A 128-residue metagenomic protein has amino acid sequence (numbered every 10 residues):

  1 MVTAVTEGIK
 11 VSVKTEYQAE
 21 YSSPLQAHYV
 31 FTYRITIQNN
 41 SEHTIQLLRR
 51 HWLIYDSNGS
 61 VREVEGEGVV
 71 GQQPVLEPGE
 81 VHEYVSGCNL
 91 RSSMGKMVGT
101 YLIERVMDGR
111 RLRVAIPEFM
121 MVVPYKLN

Functional and structural regions predicted by a protein language model:
M1-H28: Low-complexity, acidic Ser/Thr/Pro/Gly-rich terminal tails and inter-domain linkers that flank the onset of structured
I9, A27-Y29, Q46, E80-H82 (+1 more regions): Residue-level preference for beta-strand/loop junctions
S22-S23, T44, R91-G95: Short glycine/serine/proline-enriched coil/turn segments at secondary-structure junctions
Y29-R34, V98: Short, solvent-exposed loop/turn segments enriched in Ser/Thr/Gly
I37-S41: Asparagine-centered strand-capping/turn motif at beta-strand->loop junctions
H43-R62: Short acidic, flexible loop segments centered on an aromatic residue
R62-M94: Intrinsically disordered, low-complexity Pro/Gly/Ser/Thr-rich segments with frequent PxxP/GP/PP motifs and embedded
N89-N128: Terminal connector regions
